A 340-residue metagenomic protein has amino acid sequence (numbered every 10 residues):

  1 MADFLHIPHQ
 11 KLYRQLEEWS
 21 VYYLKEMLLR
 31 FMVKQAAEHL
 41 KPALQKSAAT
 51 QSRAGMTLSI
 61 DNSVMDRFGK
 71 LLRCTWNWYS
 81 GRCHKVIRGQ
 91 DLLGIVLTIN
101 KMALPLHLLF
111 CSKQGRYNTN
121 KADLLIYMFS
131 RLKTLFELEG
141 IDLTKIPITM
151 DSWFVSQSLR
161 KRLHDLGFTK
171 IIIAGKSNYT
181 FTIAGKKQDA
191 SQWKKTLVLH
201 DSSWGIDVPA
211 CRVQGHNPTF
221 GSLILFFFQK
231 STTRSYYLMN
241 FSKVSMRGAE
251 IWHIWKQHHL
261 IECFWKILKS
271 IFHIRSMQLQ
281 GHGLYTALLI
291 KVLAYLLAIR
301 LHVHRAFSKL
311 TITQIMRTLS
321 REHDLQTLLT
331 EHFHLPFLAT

Functional and structural regions predicted by a protein language model:
M1-K25, L29: Gly/serine-rich nucleotide phosphate-binding loop at the start of the catalytic core of nucleotide/ADP-ribose-handling
L5-H9, V21-Y22, R53, V86-R88 (+2 more regions): Generic structural signal for well-ordered secondary structure
P8, A54-L58, D91, K121 (+2 more regions): Generic hydrophobic, aliphatic-rich segments that mediate packing or membrane embedding
H9-E18, R53-L58, T196-L199, E250-K256: A broad, low-specificity signal for short, low-complexity segments enriched in glycine/proline and polar/charged
E18-M102, S112: Active-site-proximal, Lys/Arg-enriched surface segment that forms a nucleic-acid-binding/basic interface patch
M102-T340: Single, function-defining residue in the core of a domain
